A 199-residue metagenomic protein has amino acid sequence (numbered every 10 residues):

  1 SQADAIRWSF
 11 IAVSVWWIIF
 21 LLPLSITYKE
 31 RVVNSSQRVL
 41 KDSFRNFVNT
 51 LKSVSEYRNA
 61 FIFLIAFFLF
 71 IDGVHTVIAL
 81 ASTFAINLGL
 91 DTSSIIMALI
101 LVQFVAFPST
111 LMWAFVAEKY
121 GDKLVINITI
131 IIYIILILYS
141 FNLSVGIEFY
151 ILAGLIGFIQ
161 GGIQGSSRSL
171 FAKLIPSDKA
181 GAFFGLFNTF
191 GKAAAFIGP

Functional and structural regions predicted by a protein language model:
S14-V33: C-terminal membrane-cytosol helix-exit motif in multi-pass small-molecule transporters
E30-L64: Juxtamembrane intracellular "pre-TM" segments in multi-pass secondary transporters
A79-I95: Short amphipathic helix-loop junctions that connect adjacent transmembrane helices in Major Facilitator Superfamily/SLC
T92-S93, S177-F187: Loop-to-transmembrane helix entry/capping segments in MFS-fold secondary transporters and related SLC/MFSD carriers
P108-D122: Helix-to-loop junctions at the C-terminal end of transmembrane segments in multipass secondary transporters
L124-Y139: Structural signature of the two symmetry-related core transmembrane helices
F141-A153: Helix-loop junctions at membrane interfaces in 12-TM secondary transporters
G162-P176: Intracellular juxtamembrane helix-capping segments at the cytosolic ends of symmetry-related transmembrane helices
